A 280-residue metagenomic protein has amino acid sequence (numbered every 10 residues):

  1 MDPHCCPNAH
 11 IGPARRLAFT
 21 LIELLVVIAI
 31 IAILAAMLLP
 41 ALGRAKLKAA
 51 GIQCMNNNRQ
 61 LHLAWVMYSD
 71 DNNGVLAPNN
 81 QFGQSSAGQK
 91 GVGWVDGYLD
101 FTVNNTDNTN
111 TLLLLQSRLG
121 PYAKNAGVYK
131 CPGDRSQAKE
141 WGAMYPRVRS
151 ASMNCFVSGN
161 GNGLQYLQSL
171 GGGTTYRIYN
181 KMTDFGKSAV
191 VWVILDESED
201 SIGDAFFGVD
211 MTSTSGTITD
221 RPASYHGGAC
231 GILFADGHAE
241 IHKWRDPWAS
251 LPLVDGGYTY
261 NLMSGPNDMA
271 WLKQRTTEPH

Functional and structural regions predicted by a protein language model:
M1-D2, A50, G127: Secretory pathway export signals and precursors
M1-L21: N-terminal leader/signal peptides at the extreme start of proteins
H4-C6, A29, A36, P40 (+3 more regions): Residue-level signal for well-ordered alpha-helical scaffold segments within enzymatic catalytic domains
P13, K46-K48, E240-H242: N-terminal processing/targeting junctions
R16-N56: Amphipathic alpha-helical segments typified by the pilin-like N-terminal helix that continues immediately C-terminal
C54-H280: Short, well-structured segments within or immediately adjacent to enzyme catalytic domains that line ligand-binding
